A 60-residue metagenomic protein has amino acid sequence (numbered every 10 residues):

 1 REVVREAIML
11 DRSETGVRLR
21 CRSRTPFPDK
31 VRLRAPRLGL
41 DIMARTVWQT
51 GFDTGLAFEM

Functional and structural regions predicted by a protein language model:
R1-M60: Structured alpha-helical
